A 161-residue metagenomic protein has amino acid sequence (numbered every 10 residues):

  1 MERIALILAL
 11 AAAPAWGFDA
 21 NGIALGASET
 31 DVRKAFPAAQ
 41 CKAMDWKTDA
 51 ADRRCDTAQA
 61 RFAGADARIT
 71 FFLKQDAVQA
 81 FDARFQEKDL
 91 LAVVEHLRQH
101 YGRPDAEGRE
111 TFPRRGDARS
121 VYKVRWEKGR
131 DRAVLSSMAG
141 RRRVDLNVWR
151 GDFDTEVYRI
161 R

Functional and structural regions predicted by a protein language model:
M1-I4, R84: N-terminal targeting/docking segments
E2, A15-G17, T70: Short, functionally important structural connectors and interaction interfaces within domains
R3, A58-Q59, K123: Alpha-helix boundary/capping detector
R3-A13: Sec-dependent N-terminal signal peptides
I4, A65-A67, R142: Residues at beta-strand starts and edge strands
A15-D52, A80-R161: Non-cytosolic coordination micro-motifs
A39-Q75: N-terminal, post-signal-peptide region of Sec/Tat-exported proteins
